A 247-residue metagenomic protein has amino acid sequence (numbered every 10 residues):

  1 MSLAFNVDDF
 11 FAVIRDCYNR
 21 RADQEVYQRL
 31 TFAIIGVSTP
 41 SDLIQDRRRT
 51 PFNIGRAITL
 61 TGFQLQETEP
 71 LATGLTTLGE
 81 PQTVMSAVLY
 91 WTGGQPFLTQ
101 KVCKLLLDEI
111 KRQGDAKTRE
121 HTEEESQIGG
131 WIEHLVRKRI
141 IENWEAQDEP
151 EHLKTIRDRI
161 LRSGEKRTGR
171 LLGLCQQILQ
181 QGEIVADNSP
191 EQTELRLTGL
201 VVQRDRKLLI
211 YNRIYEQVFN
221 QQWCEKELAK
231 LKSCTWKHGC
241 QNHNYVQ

Functional and structural regions predicted by a protein language model:
M1, S38-S41, L65, L105-L106 (+2 more regions): Short, solvent-exposed loop/turn segments at secondary-structure junctions
M1-T39, D46-R48, Q82, S86: Conserved Walker B catalytic segment
E25-T76: Alpha-helical sensor/transducer elements of the RecA-like P-loop NTPase core
R48-T50, L106, E225: Short secondary-structure boundary/capping segments
A57, Q66-D115, E120-T198, R204-D205: Winged-helix-like regulatory helical subdomains adjacent to P-loop NTPase cores
D148, Y215-C240: Short, amphipathic alpha-helical interaction segments positioned at domain boundaries
K207-N212: Minor-groove-contacting beta-hairpin "wing" of winged helix-turn-helix DNA-binding domains
Q241-Q247: Charged/polar helix/coil "stalk" or linker segments at domain boundaries
